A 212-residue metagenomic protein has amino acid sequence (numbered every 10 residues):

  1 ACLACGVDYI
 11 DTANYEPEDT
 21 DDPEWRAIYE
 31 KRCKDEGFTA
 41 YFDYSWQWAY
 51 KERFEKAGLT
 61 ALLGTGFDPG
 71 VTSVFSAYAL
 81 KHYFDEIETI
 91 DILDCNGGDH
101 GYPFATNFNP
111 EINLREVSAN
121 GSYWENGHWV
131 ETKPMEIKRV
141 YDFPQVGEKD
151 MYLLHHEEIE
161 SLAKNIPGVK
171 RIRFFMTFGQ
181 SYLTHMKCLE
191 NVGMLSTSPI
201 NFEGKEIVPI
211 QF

Functional and structural regions predicted by a protein language model:
L3-V7, T12-L59: Rossmann-fold NAD(P)-binding glycine/threonine-rich loop
D11-T12, A61-L63, I92, F174: General beta-strand structural signal in soluble alpha/beta enzymes
N14-P17, F67, C95-G97: Short "lid" loop at the C-terminus of a central beta-strand within the Rossmann-like core of SAM-dependent
A40, T65, E148-Y152: Hydrophobic alpha-helical scaffolding
Y41-S45, G70, L153: Conserved phosphate-coordination/catalytic loops
F67-S73: Gly/Ser/Thr-rich loops at beta-strand to alpha-helix junctions that form or flank small-molecule/cofactor-binding
K81-F212: C-terminal catalytic/substrate-binding lobe primarily of soluble NAD(P)-dependent oxidoreductases
